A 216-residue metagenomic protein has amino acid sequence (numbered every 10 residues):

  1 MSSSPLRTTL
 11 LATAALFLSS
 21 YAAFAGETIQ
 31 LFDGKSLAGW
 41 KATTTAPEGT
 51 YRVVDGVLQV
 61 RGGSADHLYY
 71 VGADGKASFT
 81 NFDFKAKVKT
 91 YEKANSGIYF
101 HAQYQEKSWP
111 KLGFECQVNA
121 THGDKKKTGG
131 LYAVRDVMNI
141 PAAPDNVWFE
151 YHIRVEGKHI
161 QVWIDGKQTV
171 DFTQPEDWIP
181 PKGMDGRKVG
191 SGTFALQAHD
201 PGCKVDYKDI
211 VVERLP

Functional and structural regions predicted by a protein language model:
M1-L11, Y21: Bacterial N-terminal signal peptides that target proteins for export
L11-A12, L16, I153: Intrinsically disordered, low-complexity repeat segments enriched in small/polar residues
F17-A23: C-terminal segment of classical bacterial N-terminal signal peptides
F24-P216: Carbohydrate-interacting regions of secretory-pathway proteins
